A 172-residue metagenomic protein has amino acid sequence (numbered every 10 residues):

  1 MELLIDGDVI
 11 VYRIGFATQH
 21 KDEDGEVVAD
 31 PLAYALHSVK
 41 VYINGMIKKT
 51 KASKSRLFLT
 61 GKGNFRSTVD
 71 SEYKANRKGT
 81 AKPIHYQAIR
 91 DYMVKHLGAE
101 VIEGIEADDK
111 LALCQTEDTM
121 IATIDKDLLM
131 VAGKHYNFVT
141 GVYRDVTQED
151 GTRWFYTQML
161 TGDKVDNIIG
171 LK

Functional and structural regions predicted by a protein language model:
M1-D91: Domain-level signal for Mg2+-assisted phosphodiester chemistry and nucleotide/NA-binding surfaces in nucleic-acid
G25-E26, Y34, A52, A75-K172: Extended two-metal-dependent nuclease catalytic cores across DNA- and RNA-processing enzymes
